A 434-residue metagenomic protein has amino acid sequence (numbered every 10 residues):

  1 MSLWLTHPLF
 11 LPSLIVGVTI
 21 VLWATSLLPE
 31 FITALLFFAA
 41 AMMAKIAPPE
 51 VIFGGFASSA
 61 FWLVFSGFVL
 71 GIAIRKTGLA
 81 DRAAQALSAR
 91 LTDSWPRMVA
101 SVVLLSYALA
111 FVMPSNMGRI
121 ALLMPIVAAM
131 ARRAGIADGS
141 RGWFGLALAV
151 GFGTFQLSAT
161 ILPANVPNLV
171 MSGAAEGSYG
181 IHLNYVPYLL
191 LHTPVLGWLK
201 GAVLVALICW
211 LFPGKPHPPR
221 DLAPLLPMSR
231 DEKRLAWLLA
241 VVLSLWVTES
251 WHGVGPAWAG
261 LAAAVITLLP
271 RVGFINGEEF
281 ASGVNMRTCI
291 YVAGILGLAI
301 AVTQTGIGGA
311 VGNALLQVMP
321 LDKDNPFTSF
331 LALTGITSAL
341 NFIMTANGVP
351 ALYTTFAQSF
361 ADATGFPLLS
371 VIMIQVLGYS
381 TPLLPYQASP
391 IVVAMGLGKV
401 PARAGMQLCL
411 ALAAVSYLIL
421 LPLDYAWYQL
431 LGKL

Functional and structural regions predicted by a protein language model:
S2-L14, A57-V69, G118-L123, V195-G201 (+3 more regions): Structural signature of hydrophobic alpha-helical transmembrane segments
S2-W4, R119, A137-F144, L148-P227 (+2 more regions): Juxtamembrane and boundary regions of transmembrane helices in multi-pass small-molecule transporters and channels
P12-S13, I32-L36, P96-L104, A147-L148 (+9 more regions): Hydrophobic alpha-helical transmembrane segments
G17-L35, I52, S229-K233, V241-A281: Flexible hinge motifs at transmembrane-helix junctions and intramembrane kinks/re-entrant loops in multi-pass membrane
V18, I32, A39, M43-A137 (+1 more regions): Membrane-embedded alpha-helical segments and adjacent helix-loop junctions characteristic of multi-pass solute
K45-I46, K76-L79, A89-D93, M130-W143 (+5 more regions): Juxtamembrane helix-boundary/capping and inter-helix hinge elements in multi-pass membrane proteins
P96-A110, I136-L157, L183-L191, N325-A339 (+1 more regions): Alpha-helical transmembrane segments of multi-pass membrane proteins
V166, V241-W246, I295-N313, I374 (+1 more regions): Hydrophobic alpha-helical transmembrane segments in multi-pass integral membrane proteins
